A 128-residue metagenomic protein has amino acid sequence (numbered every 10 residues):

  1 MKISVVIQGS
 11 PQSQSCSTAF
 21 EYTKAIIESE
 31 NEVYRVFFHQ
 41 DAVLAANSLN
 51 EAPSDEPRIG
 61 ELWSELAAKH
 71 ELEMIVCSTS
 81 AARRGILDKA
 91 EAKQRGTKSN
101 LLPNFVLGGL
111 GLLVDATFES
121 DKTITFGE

Functional and structural regions predicted by a protein language model:
I3-S17, A45-E51: Short, glycine-rich nucleotide/cofactor-binding loops
C16-N31, V36: Histidine-anchored nucleotide/phosphate-binding helix
Y34-Q40, E73-S78: Short internal beta-strands
Q40-L44, N50, A82: Short active-site-proximal "capping" loops at secondary-structure junctions
S48-S54, K89-A90: Glycine-rich loop at the start of a catalytic domain that most often binds anionic cofactors/ligands
A52-A81: A glycine-rich helix N-cap at a beta->alpha junction
S78-E128: N-terminal glycine-rich phosphate/adenylate-binding segment common to multiple enzyme folds
